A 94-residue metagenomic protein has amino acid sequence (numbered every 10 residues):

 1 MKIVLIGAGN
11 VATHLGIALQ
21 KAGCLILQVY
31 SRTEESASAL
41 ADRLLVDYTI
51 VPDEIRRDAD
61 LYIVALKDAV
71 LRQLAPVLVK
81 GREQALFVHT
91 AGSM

Functional and structural regions predicted by a protein language model:
M1-V51: NAD(P)+-binding Rossmann beta1-loop-alpha1 motif at the extreme N-terminus of oxidoreductases
E34, L44, Y48-M94: Rossmann-like NAD(P)(H) cofactor-binding subdomain of soluble oxidoreductases
